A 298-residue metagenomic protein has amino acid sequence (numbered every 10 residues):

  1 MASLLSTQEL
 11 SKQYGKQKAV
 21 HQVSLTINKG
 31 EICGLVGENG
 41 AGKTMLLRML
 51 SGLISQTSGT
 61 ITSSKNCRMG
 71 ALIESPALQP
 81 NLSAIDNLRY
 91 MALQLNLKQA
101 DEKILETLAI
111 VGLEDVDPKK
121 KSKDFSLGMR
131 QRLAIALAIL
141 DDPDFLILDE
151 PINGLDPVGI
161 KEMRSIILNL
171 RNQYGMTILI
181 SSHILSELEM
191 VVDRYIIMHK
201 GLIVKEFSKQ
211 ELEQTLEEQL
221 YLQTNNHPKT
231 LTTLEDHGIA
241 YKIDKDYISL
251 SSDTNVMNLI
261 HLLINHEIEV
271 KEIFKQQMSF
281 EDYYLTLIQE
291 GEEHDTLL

Functional and structural regions predicted by a protein language model:
V36-E38: The feature captures the beta-strand-to-loop junction immediately N-terminal to the Walker
S51: Helix-to-loop junction immediately C-terminal to a conserved catalytic motif
R89, D101-D117: Conserved ABC ATPase "signature" region
L146-E150: Catalytic Walker B motif of ABC-type/P-loop ATPase nucleotide-binding domains
R164-I248: ABC transporter nucleotide-binding domain
Q219-E290: Short, charged/small-residue-rich alpha-helical element at the C-terminal edge of ABC transporter nucleotide-binding
